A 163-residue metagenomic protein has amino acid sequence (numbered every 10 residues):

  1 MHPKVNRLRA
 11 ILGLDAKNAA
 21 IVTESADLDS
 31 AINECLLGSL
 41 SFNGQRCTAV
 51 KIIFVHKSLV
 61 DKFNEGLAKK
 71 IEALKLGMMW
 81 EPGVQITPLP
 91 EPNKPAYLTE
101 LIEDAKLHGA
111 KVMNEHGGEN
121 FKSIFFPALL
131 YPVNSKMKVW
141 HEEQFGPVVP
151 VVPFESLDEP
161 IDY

Functional and structural regions predicted by a protein language model:
M1-N134, P153-D158, D162-Y163: ALDH superfamily catalytic-core signature
F121, E143-Q144: A structural signal for short secondary-structure junctions
W140: Short, solvent-exposed loop/beta-turn-alpha elements that line the ligand-binding surface or hinge of extracytoplasmic
P147: Glycine-rich nucleotide-phosphate-binding loops and adjacent flexible coil segments
